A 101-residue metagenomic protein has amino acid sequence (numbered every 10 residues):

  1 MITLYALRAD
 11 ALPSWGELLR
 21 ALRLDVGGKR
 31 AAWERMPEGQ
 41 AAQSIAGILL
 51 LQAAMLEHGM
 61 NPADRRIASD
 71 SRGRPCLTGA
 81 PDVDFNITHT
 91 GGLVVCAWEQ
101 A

Functional and structural regions predicted by a protein language model:
M1-A101: Core catalytic alpha/beta fold that binds nucleotide/phospho-ligands
